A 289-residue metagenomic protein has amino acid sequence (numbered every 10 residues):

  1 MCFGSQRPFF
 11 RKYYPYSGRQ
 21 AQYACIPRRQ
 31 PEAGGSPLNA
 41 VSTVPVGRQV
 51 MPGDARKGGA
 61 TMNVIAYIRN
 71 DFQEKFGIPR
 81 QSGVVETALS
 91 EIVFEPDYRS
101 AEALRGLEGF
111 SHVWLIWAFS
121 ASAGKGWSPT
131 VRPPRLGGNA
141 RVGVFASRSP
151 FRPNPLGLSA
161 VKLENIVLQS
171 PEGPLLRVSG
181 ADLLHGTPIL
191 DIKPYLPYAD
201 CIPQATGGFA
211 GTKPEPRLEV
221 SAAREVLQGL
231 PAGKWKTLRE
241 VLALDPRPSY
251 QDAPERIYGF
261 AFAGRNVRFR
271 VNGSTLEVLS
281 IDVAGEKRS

Functional and structural regions predicted by a protein language model:
Q6, Y13-Y16, Q20-Y23, Q30 (+1 more regions): Low-complexity, intrinsically disordered or signal/transmembrane-proximal segments
N39, V44-G47, A55-L156, L168-S289: Mixed-charge, low-complexity intrinsically disordered regions
V161-E164: Conserved positions in beta-strands of structured domains
